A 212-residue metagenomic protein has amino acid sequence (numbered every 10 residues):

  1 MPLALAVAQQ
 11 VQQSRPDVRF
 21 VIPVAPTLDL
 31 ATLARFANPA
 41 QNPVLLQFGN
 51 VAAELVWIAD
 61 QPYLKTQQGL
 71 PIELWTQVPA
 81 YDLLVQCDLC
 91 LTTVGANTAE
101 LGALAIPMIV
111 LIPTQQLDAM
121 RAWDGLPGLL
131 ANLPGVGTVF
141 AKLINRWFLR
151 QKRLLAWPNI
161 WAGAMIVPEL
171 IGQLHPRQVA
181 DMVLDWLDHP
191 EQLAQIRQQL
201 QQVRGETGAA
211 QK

Functional and structural regions predicted by a protein language model:
M1-K212: Nucleotide-activated sugar donor-binding and catalytic core shared by glycosyltransferases and related lipid-linked
